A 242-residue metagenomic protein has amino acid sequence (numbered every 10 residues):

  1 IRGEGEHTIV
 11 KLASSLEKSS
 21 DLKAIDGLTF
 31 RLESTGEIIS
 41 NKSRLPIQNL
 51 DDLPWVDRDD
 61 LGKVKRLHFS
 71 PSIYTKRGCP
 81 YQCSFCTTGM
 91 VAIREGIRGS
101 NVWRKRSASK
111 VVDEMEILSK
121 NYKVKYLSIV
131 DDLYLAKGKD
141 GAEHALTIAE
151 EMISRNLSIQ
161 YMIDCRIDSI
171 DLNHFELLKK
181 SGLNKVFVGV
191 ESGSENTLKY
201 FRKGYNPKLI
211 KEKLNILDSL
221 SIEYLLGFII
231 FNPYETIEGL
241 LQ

Functional and structural regions predicted by a protein language model:
I1-P46: Glycine-rich beta-alpha loop elements in corrinoid/cobalamin-binding modules across cobalamin-dependent enzymes
R2-E4, V190, F228: Glycine-rich, histidine-containing beta strand-loop boundary motifs that form or position
G3, D21-I25, K211, L220-S221 (+2 more regions): Short, intrinsically disordered, charge-balanced linker/junction segments flanking boundaries in proteins
E6-V10, D51, S109-K110, K208 (+1 more regions): Residues in well-ordered alpha-helical elements
A13-S14, T147-E150, Q242: Short, well-ordered amphipathic alpha-helices
D26-K42, K65, S72, E223 (+1 more regions): C-terminal accessory regions of radical SAM enzymes
R44-I47, L146, L157, I229 (+1 more regions): Radical SAM enzyme [4Fe-4S]-AdoMet core and its adjacent flexible, acidic and glycine-rich loops/tails across
D51, W55-Y224, N232: Radical SAM [4Fe-4S] cluster-binding motif and immediate context
